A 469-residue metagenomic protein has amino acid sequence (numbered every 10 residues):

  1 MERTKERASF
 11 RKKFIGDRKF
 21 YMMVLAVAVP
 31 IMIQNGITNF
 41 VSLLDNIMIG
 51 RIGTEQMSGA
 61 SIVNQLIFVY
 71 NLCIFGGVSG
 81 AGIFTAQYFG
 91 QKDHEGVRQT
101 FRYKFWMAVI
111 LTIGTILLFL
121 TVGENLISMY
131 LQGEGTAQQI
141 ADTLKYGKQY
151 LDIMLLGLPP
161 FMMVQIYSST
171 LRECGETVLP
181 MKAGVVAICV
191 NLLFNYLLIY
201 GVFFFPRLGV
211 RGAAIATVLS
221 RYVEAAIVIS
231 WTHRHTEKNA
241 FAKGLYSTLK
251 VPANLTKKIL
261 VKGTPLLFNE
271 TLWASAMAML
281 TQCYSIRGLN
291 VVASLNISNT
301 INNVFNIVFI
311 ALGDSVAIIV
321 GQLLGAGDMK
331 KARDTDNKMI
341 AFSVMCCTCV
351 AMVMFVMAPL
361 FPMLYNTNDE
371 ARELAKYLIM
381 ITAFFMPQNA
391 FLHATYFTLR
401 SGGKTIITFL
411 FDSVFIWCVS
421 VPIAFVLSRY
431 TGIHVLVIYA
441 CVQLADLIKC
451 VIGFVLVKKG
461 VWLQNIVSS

Functional and structural regions predicted by a protein language model:
M1-A28, T85-G157, R207-G263, V320-F385 (+1 more regions): Short alpha-helical transmembrane segments in multi-pass integral membrane proteins
A26-D45, I153, A187, S220-E224 (+4 more regions): Transmembrane helical elements of multi-pass membrane transporters/channels
M32, G36, F40, L44 (+18 more regions): Generic alpha-helical transmembrane segments of integral inner-membrane proteins, especially permease/transport modules
I33, D45-I49, A60, T85-G90 (+22 more regions): Hydrophobic/aromatic residues within transmembrane alpha-helices of membrane transport systems, especially the TMDs
G36, F40-S58, I127-A141, I199-L208 (+5 more regions): Helix-terminus/linker motif at the lipid-water interface of multi-pass membrane proteins
T54-Q65, G147, L151, A214 (+3 more regions): Small-residue hotspots at the loop-to-helix junctions and early N-terminal turns of transmembrane alpha-helices
M57-L117, F161-P180, T281, V292-A358 (+1 more regions): Small-residue-rich hydrophobic transmembrane alpha-helices
V78, I153-R172, P180-I188, A213-I229 (+5 more regions): Short runs within selected transmembrane alpha-helices of multi-pass transporters and secretion channels
